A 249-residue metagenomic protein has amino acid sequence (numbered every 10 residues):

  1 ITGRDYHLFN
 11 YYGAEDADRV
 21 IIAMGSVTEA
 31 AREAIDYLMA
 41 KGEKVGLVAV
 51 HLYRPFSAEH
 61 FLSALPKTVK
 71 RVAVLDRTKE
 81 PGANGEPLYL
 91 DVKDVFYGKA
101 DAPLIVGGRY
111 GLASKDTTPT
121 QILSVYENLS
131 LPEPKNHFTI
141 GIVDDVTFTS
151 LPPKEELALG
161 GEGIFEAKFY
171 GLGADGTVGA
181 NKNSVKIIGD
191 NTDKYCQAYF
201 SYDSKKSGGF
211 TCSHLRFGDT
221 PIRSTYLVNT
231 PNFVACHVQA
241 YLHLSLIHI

Functional and structural regions predicted by a protein language model:
I1-N10: Conformationally flexible catalytic loops at phosphate/diphosphate-handling active centers
Y11-E15, M39, A64-K67, K99-A100 (+5 more regions): Solvent-exposed alpha-helices and their adjacent loops that cap or buttress functional pockets in soluble metabolic
V20-H51, F165-T230, V234: Anionic-ligand anchoring segments at beta-strand to alpha-helix junctions in alpha/beta enzyme folds, i.e., glycine
G25, I35-D36, F56-K67, E86-P87 (+2 more regions): Short glycine/threonine-rich loop-to-helix capping motif typified by GTGT followed within a few residues by an Asp-Pro
K41-R71: Core nucleotide-handling region used for phosphoryl-transfer chemistry
V50-Y53, R77-K79, Y110-G111, S201-D203 (+1 more regions): Short, ordered loop/turn segments at secondary-structure junctions
R71-L159: Peripheral docking tails and interdomain loops at the edges of cofactor- or intermediate-handling domains
I247-I249: Conserved small/polar residues in nucleotide/adenosyl-binding loops
